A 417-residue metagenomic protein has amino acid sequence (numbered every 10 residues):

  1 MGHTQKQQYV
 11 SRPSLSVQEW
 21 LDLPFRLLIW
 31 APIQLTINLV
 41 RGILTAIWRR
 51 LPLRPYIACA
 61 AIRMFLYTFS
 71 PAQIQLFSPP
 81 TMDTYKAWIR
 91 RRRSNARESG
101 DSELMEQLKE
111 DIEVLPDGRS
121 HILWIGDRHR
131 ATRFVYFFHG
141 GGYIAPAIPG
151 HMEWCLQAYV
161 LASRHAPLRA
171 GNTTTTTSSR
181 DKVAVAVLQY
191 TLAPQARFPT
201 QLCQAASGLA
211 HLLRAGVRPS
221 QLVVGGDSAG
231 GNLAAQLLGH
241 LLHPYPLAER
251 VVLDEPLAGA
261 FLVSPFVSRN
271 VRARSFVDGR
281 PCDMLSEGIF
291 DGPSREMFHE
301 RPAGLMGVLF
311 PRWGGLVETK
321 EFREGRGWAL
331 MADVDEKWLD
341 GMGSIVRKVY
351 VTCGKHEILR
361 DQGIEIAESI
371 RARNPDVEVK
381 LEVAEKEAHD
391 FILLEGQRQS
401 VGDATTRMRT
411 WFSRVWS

Functional and structural regions predicted by a protein language model:
G2-I125: A glycine/proline-hinged amphipathic helix-loop "lid/cap" segment that gates access to hydrophobic ligand pockets
H121, I125-G171: Short, surface-exposed "cap/lid" segments of acyl-processing enzymes
L123, A186, K380-A384: General small-molecule cofactor/ligand-binding pocket signal
I125, F137-F138, G225, V263 (+1 more regions): Short hydrophobic segments within beta-strands
A147-I148, R169-T176, D181-Q221, Q399: Catalytic nucleophile-loop/oxyanion-hole region of alpha/beta-hydrolase and closely related hydrolase-like folds
R164-R180, P246-L253: Short mixed-charge
C203, A215-Q221, Q236-S417: Alpha/beta hydrolase fold serine-hydrolase catalytic domain that processes acyl esters and thioesters
G226, G230, A234: Gly/Ala-rich beta-loop-alpha elbow adjacent to hydrolase catalytic centers
